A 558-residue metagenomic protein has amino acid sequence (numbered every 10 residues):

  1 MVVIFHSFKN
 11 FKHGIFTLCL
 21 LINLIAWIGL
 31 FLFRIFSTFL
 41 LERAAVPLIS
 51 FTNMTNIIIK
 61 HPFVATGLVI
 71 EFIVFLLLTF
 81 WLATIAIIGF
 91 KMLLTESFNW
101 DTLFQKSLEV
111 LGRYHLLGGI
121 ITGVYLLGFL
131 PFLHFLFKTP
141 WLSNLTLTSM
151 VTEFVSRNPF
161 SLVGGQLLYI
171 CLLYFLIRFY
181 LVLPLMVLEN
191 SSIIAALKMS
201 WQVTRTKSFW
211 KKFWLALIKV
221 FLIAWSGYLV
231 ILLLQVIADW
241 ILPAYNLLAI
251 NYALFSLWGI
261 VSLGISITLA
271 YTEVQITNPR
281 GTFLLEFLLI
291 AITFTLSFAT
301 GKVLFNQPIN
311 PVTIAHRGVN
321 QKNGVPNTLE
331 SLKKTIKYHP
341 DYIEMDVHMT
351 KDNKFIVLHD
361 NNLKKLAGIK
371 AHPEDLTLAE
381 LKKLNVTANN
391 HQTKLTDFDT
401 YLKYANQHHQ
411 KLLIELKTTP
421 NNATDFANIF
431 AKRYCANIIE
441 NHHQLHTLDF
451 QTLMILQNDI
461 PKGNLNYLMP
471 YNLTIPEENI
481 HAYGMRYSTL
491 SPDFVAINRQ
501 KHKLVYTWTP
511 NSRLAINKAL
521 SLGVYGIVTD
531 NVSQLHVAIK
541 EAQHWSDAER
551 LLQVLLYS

Functional and structural regions predicted by a protein language model:
M1-T313: Hydrophobic alpha-helical membrane segments
W214, Y467-S558: C-terminal active-site rim and adjoining tail of enzyme catalytic domains
G301-D375, A379-K383, T400-Y404: Membrane-interface segments at or immediately adjacent to transmembrane helices that form the boundary between
V312-I314, Y342-E344, K411-L413, H442-Q444 (+4 more regions): Structural preference for beta-strand elements that scaffold enzyme active sites
H316, T335, D346, L381 (+7 more regions): Conserved, mostly hydrophobic/aromatic
R317, M345-V347, I414-T418, T447-D449 (+3 more regions): A cross-domain feature marking catalytic cores of carbohydrate-active enzymes and several ubiquitous metabolic/repair
G324-K334, F398, F426, A431 (+2 more regions): Short, acidic/polar
H359-G463, L556-Y557: Metal-dependent phosphodiesterase/phospholipase catalytic core, i.e., the His/Asp/Glu-rich active-site region
